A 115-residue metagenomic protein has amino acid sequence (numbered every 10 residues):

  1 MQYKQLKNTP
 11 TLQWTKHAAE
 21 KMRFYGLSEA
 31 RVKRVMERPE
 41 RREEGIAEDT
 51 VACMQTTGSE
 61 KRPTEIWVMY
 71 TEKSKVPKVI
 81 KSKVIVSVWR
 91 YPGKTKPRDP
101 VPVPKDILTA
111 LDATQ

Functional and structural regions predicted by a protein language model:
M1-Q115: Ribonuclease/tRNase effector modules and their secretory precursors
